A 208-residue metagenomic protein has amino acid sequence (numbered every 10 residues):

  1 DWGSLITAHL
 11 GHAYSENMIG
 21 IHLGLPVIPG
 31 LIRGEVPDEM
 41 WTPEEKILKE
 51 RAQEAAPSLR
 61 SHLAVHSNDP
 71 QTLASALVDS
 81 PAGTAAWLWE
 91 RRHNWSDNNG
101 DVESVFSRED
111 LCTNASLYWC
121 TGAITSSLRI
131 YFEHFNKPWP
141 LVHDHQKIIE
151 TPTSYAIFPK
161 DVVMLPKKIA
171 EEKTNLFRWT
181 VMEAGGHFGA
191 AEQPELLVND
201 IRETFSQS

Functional and structural regions predicted by a protein language model:
D1-E45: Conserved hydrolase catalytic core segment
I28, A52-A55, A184-G189: Short C-terminal domain-edge/linker segments immediately following a structured domain
E39-A74: Alpha-amylase-like alpha-glycosidases and glucanotransferases acting on alpha-linked glucans and related
V65-S208: C-terminal subdomain of alpha/beta-hydrolase-fold enzymes, centered on the catalytic histidine and its supporting
